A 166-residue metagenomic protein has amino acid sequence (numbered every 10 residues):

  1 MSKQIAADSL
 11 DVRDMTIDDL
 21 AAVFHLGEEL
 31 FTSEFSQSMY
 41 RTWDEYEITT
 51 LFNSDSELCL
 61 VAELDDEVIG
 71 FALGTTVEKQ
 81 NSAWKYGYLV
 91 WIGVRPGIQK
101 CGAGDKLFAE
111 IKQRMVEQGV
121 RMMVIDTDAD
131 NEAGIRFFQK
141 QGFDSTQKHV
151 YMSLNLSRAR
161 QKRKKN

Functional and structural regions predicted by a protein language model:
M1-D18, R158-N166: Conserved N-terminal entry element of GNAT/NAT acetyltransferase domains
I5, D14-D18, H25-W84, V90 (+2 more regions): Acetyl-CoA-dependent GNAT
E57, Q147-Y151: Short hydrophobic/aromatic beta-strand or adjacent loop that forms the aromatic wall/cage of a ligand/substrate-binding
D66, G102, N131: Conserved G/P- and acidic residue-centered "switch" motifs that form tight phosphate/ATP-binding loops in soluble
W91-V94, K100-Q113, R136, K140: Conserved acetyl-CoA-binding loop-helix of GNAT-fold acetyltransferases
D105, E117, A129-K148: Conserved active-site alpha-helix within GNAT-family acetyltransferase domains
F108, A133, N155: Short glycine/proline-centered loop/turn elements that form peptide/ligand docking sites
M115-T127: Conserved GNAT acetyl-CoA-binding A-motif
